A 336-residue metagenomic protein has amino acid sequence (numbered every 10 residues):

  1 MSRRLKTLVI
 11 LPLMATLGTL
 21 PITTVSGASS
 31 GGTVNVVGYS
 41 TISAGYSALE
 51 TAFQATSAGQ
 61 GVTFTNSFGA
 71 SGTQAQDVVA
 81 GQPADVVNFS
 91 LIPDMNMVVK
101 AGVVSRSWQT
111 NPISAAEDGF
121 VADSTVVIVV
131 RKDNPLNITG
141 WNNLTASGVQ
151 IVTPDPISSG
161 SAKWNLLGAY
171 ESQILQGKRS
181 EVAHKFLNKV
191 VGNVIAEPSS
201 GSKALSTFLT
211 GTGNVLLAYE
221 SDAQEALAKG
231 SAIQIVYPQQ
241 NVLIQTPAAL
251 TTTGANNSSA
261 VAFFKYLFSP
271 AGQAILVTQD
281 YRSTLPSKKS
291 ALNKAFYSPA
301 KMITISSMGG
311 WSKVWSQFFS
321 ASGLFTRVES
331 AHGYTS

Functional and structural regions predicted by a protein language model:
M1-T33: Short, low-complexity disordered leader/linker segments with a strong preference for bacterial N-terminal type II
S2, S29, A255-S336: Extracellular/periplasmic juxtamembrane helices and adjacent flexible linkers that interface with membrane partners
S29-S158, A291-K294, K301, E329 (+1 more regions): N-terminal segment of the mature folded domain
S47, T51-G59, V79-P83, I92 (+11 more regions): Sec-exported extracytoplasmic/periplasmic mature domains
T51-A58, N142-S202, S206: Ligand-binding cleft/hinge of the Venus flytrap
V104-R106, D133-T139, S158, E171-R179 (+1 more regions): Short helix-loop capping/hinge motifs at secondary-structure junctions, enriched in acidic/polar residues
F120-T125, L187-V191, E197-S199, K229-N256 (+3 more regions): Periplasmic-binding protein-like
L175-Q239, P247: Ligand-binding pocket segment of bilobal, Venus flytrap-like solute-binding proteins
